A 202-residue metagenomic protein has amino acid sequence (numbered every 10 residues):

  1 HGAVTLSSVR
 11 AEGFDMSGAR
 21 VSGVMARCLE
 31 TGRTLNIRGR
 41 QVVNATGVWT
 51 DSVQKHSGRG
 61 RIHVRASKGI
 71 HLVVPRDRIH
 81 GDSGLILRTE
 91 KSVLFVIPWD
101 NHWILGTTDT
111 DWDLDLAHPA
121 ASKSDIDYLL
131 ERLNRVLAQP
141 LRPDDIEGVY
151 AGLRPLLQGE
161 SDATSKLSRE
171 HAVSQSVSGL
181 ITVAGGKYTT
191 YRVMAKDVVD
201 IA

Functional and structural regions predicted by a protein language model:
V4, G13, R38, V93-F95 (+1 more regions): Short, surface-exposed charged micro-motifs
V4-L6, E147: General small-molecule cofactor/ligand-binding pocket signal
S7-S22, L29: A conserved short coil-to-beta-strand element within the FAD-binding core of flavoproteins
A26-G32, R76, T89: Short acidic, glycine-rich loop/turn motifs
E30-Q41, A45: Core beta-strand elements of the Rossmann-like FAD/NAD(P) dinucleotide-binding domain in flavoenzyme oxidoreductases
S52-K55, G60-G106, T110-A202: C-terminal catalytic lobe of FAD-dependent flavoproteins
